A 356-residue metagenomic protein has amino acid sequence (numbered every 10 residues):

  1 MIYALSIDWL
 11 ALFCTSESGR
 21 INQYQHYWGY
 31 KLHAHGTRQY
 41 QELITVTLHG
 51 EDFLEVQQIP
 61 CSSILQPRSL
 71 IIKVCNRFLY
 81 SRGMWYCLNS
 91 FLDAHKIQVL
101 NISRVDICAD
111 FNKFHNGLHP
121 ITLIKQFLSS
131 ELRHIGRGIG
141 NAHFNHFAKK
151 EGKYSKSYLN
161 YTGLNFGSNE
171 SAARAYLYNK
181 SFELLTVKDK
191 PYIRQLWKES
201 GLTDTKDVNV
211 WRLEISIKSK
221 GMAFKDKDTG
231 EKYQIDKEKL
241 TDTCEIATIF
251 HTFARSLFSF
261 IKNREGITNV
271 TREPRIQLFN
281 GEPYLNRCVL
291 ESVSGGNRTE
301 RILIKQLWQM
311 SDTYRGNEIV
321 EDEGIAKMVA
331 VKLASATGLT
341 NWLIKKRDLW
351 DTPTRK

Functional and structural regions predicted by a protein language model:
M1-S294, Y314-K356: Structured, helix-rich domain cores that form ligand/interaction pockets
G295-L303, L307-Q309, T313: Helix-turn-helix DNA-binding segment
